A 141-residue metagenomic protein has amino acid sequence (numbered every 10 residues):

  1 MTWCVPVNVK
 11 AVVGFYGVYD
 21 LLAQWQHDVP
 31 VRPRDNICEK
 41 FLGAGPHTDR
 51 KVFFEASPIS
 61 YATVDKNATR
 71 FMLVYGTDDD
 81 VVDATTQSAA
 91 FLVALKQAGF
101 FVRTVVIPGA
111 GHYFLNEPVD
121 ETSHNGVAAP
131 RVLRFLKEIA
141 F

Functional and structural regions predicted by a protein language model:
M1-V29: Primarily recognizes the serine-hydrolase "nucleophile elbow" in alpha/beta-hydrolase and SGNH/GDSL folds
V5-K10, V64-F71, A98-F100: Short, proline-enriched alpha-helix->beta-strand connector loops that line the catalytic pocket of alpha/beta-hydrolase
A23-T63: Mobile cap/lid helix-loop segments that gate and shape the active-site cleft of serine hydrolases
M72-D79: Short beta-strand/loop motif that positions the catalytic acidic residue of the alpha/beta-hydrolase fold
D80-A90: Conserved alpha/beta-hydrolase "acid-adjacent" motif
K96-Y113: Catalytic histidine neighborhood in serine/cysteine hydrolases with alpha/beta-hydrolase-type architecture
A110-H124: Catalytic histidine-centered segment of alpha/beta-hydrolase-like enzymes
D120-F141: Catalytic active-site module of serine/aspartate enzymes centered on a nucleophile-bearing elbow/loop
